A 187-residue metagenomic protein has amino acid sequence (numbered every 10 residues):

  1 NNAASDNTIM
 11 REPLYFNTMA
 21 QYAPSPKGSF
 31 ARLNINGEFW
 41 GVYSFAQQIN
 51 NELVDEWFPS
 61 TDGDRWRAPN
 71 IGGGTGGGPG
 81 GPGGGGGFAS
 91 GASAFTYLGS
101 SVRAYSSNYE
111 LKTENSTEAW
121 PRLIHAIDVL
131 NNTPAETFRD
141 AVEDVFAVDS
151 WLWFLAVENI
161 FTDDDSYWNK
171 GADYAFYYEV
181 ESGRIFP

Functional and structural regions predicted by a protein language model:
N1-P187: Phosphate/dinucleotide-binding and metal-coordinating scaffold of catalytic cores in nucleotide-dependent enzymes
